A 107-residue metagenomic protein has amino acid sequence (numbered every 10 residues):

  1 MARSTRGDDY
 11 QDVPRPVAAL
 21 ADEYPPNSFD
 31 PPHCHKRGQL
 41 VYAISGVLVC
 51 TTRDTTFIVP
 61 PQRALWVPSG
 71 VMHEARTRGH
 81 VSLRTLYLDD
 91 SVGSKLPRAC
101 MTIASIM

Functional and structural regions predicted by a protein language model:
M1-V47: Generic protein-terminus/edge-of-domain signal
L20-D22, V59, L86: Hydrophobic residues at beta-strand termini and immediately following loops that shape nucleotide-binding pockets
Y24, D54-G70: Short acidic-glycine-tyrosine-enriched beta hairpin
K36, T52-D54, G79: A generic beta-sheet turn/junction motif
V41-P60: A short beta-strand-loop-beta hairpin characteristic of the jelly-roll/cupin
T56, G70-G93, R98-C100: Ligand-binding loop in jelly-roll beta-barrel domains
M101-M107: An amphipathic alpha-helical interaction segment
